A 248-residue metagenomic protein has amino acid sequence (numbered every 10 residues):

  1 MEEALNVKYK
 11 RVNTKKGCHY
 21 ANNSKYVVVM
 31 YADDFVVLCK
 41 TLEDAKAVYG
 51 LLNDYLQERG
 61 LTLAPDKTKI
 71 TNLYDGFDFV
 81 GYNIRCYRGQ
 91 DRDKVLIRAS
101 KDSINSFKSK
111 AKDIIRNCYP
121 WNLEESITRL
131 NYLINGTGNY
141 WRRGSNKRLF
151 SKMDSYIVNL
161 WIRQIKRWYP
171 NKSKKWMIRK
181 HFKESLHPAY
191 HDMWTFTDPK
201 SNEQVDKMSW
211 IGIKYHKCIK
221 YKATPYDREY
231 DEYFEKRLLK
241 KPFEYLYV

Functional and structural regions predicted by a protein language model:
M1-V248: Non-catalytic terminal/accessory segments
